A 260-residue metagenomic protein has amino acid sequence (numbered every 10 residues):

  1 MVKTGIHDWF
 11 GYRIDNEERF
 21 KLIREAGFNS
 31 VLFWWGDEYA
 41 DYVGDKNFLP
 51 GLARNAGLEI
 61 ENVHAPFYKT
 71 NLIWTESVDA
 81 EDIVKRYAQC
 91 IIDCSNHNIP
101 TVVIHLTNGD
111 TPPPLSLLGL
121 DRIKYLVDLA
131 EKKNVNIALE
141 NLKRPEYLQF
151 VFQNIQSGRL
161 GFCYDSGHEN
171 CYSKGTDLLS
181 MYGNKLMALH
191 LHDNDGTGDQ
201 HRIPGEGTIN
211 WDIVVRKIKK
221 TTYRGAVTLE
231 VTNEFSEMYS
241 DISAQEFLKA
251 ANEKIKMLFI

Functional and structural regions predicted by a protein language model:
M1-Q89, S95, S157, Q245 (+1 more regions): N-terminal pre-domain/capping segments
V2-D8, V31-F33, I60-A65, V102-I104 (+4 more regions): Hydrophobic faces of well-ordered beta-strands that scaffold small-molecule active sites in alpha/beta enzyme cores
D8-N16, F33-F48, N71-I73, G109-P114 (+4 more regions): Acidic-and-aromatic substrate-binding clefts and catalytic sites of carbohydrate-active enzymes
R13, W74-E81, Q149, H168-R224 (+1 more regions): Gly/Pro-rich active-site loop or hairpin
E17, V43, N47, S77-A88 (+6 more regions): Non-membrane alpha-helical structural segments and their capping/turn regions in soluble enzymes
S30-V31, V63, I123-T208: Acidic/histidine-rich catalytic cores of soluble enzymes
P50-F67, L120-A130, W211-V214: Alpha-helix-loop-beta-strand connector modules within alpha/beta enzyme cores
R54-N55, L72-Y164: Active-site acidic/histidine proton-transfer and metal-coordination neighborhood in alpha/beta enzyme cores
